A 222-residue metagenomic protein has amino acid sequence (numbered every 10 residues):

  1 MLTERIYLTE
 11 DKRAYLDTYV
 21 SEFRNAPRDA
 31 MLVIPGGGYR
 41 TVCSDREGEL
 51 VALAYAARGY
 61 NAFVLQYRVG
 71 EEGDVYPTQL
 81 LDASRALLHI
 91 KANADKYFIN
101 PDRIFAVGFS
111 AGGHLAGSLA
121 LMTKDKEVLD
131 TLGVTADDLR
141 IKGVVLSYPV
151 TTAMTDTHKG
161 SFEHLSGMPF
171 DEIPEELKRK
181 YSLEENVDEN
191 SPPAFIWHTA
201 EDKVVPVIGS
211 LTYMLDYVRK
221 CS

Functional and structural regions predicted by a protein language model:
M1-S222: Alpha/beta-hydrolase superfamily serine-hydrolase fold, recognizing
